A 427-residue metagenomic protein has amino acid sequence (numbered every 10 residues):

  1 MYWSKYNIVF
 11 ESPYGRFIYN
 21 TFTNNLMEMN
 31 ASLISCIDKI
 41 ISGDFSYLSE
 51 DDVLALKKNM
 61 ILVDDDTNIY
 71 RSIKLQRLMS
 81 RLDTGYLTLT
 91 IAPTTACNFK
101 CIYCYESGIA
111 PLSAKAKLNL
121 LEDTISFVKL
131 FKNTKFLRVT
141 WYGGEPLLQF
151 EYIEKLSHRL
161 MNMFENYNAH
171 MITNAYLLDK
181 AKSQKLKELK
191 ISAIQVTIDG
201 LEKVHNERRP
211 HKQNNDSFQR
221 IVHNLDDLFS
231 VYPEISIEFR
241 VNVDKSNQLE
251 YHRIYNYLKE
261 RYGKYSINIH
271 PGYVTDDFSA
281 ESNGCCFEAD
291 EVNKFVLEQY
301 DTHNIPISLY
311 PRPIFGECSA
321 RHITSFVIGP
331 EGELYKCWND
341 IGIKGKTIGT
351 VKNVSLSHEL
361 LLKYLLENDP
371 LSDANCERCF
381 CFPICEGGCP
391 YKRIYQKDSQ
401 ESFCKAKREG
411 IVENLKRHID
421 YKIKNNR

Functional and structural regions predicted by a protein language model:
S4-E28, E50-T90: N-terminal [4Fe-4S]-dependent radical SAM core
Y70-K185, L189-S192: Conserved alpha-helical substructure of the radical SAM core
A96-E106, A374-K392: Local cysteine-cluster metal-coordination motifs and their immediate loop/turn environment, predominantly Fe-S cluster
G108-L112, E207-N215, Y395: Short glycine-enriched, charge-decorated loop/helix-capping segments at active-site entrances that position
S126-Y142, S402-R427: Short Fe-S-cluster ligation motifs
S183, I191-E202, I267-V274: Non-cysteine beta-strand/loop elements that form the S-adenosyl-L-methionine
K203, E207-I323, V327-E331, I343-K344: Radical SAM enzyme [4Fe-4S]-AdoMet core and its adjacent flexible, acidic and glycine-rich loops/tails across
C285-P313, N339-E386: C-terminal accessory region of radical SAM enzymes
